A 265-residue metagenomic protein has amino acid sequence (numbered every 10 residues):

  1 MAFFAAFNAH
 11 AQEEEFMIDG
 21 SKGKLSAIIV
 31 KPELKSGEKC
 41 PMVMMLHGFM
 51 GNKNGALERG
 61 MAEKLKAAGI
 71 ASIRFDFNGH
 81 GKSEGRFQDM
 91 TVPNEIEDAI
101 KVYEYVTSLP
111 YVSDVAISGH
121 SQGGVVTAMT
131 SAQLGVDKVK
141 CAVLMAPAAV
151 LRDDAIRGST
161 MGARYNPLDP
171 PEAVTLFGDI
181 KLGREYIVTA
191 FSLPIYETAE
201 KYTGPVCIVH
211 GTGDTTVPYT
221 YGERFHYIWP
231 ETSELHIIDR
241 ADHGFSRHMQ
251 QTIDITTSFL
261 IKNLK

Functional and structural regions predicted by a protein language model:
A11-G37: N-terminal cap/lid segment of alpha/beta-hydrolase-fold proteins
L25, V125, T130-A132, V136-R224 (+3 more regions): The alpha/beta-hydrolase serine catalytic core
E38-G48: Short beta-strand element of the alpha/beta-hydrolase
F49, D76-R86, A148, A241: Short beta-to-alpha linker loops that shape the active-site pocket of alpha/beta-hydrolase fold enzymes
M50-A62, F77: The serine-hydrolase catalytic nucleophile loop
K53-N54, G81-V112: Catalytic nucleophile-loop/oxyanion-hole region of alpha/beta-hydrolase and closely related hydrolase-like folds
A62-E84: Conserved alpha/beta-hydrolase
P110-S121: Alpha/beta-hydrolase fold nucleophile elbow
